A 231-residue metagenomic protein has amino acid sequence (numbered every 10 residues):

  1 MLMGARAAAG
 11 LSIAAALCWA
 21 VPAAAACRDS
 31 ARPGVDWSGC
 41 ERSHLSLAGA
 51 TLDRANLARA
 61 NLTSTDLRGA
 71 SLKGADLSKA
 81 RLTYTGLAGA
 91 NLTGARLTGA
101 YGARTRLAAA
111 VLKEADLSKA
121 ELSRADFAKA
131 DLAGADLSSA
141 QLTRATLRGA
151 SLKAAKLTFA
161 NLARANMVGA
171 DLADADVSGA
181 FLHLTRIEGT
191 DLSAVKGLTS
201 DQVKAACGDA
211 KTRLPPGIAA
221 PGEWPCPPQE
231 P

Functional and structural regions predicted by a protein language model:
M1-G4: N-terminal secretory signal peptides that target proteins for export/translocation
R6-A8, S30: Generic early N-terminus positional signal peaking at residue ~5-7
A8-W19: Bacterial N-terminal signal peptides
A23-P231: Tandem repeat scaffolds
